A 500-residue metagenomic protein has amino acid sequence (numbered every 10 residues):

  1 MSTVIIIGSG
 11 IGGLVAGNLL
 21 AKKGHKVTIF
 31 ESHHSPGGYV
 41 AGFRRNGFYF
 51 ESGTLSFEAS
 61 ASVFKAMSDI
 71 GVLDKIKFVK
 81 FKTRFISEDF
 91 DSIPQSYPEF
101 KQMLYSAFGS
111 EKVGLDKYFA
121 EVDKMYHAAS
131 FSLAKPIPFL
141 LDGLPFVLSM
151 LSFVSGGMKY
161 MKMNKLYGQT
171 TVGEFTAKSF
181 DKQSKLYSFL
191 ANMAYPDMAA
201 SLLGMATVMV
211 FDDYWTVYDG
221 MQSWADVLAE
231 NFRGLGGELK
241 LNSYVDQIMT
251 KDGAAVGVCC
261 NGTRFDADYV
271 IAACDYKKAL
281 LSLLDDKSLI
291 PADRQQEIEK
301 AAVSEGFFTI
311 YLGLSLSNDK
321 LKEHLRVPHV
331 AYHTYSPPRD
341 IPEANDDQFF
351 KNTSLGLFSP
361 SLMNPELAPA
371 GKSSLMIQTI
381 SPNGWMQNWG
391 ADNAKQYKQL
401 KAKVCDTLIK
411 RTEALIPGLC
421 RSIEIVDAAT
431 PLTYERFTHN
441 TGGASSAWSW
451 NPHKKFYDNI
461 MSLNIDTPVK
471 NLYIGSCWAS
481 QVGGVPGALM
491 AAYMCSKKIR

Functional and structural regions predicted by a protein language model:
M1-S35, V40, L104, S110 (+2 more regions): Structural core of flavin- and non-heme-iron oxidoreductases, emphasizing the beta-strand/alpha-helix scaffold
S2-A134, S449-W450: N-terminal glycine-rich phosphate/pyrophosphate-binding loop and immediately adjacent elements
T28, K77-V79, E238-K240, E424-V426 (+1 more regions): General small-molecule cofactor/ligand-binding pocket signal
T54, C477-I499: A conserved FAD-binding loop/helix module that cradles the flavin
D123-L235, N242, R436-K454: Active-site/ligand-binding neighborhood in enzyme catalytic cores
K182-P196, N352-F358, G418-Q481: A glycine-rich dinucleotide-binding beta-alpha-beta segment and adjacent secondary-structure elements that constitute
T216-V217, D246-P369, D466: Mid-domain catalytic core of redox enzymes that form a hydrophobic substrate pocket/lid adjacent to a catalytic redox
L316-E435: C-terminal segments that line or cap access tunnels to active or ligand-binding sites in enzymes and enzyme-associated
